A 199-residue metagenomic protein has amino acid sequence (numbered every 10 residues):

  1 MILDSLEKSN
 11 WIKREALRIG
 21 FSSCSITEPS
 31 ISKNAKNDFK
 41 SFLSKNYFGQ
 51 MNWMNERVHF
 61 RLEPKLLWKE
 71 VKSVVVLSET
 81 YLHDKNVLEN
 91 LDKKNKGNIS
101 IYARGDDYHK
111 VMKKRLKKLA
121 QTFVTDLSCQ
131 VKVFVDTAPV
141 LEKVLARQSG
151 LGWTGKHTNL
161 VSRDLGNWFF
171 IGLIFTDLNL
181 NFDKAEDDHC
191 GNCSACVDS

Functional and structural regions predicted by a protein language model:
M1-H189: Auxiliary alpha/beta "docking" domains used to position bulky ligands
A185-S199: Cysteine-centered iron-sulfur cluster-binding motifs in ferredoxin-type domains/subunits of redox enzymes
